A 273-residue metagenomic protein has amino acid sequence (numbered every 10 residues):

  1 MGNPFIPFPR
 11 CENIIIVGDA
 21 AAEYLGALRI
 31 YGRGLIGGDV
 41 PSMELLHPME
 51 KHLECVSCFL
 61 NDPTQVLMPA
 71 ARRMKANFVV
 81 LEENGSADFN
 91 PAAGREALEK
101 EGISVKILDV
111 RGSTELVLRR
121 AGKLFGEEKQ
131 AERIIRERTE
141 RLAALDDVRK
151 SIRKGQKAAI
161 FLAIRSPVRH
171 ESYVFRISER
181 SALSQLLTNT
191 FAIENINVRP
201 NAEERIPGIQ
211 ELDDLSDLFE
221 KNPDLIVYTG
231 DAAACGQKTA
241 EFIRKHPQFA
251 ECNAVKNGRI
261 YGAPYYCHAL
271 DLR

Functional and structural regions predicted by a protein language model:
M1-C11: N-terminal hydrophobic or amphipathic helices and topogenic motifs
N13-M74, F78-A87: A short, structured surface patch at a secondary-structure boundary
A20-E23, G38-P41, N84-D88, R111-T114 (+3 more regions): Solvent-exposed loop/turn segments at secondary-structure junctions within structured extracellular/periplasmic domains
D39-L45, S172-G208: Alpha-helical, coiled-coil/dimerization segments enriched in small aliphatic residues
Q65-A76, L124, L212-N222: Short helices/loops that flank or line small-molecule/ion binding pockets
G94-E171, R259-R273: Extracytoplasmic substrate-binding proteins
I196, E203-D231: Ligand-binding pocket segment of bilobal, Venus flytrap-like solute-binding proteins
E220-K221, Y228-R273: Structured C-terminal subdomain patch of bacterial secreted/periplasmic proteins
